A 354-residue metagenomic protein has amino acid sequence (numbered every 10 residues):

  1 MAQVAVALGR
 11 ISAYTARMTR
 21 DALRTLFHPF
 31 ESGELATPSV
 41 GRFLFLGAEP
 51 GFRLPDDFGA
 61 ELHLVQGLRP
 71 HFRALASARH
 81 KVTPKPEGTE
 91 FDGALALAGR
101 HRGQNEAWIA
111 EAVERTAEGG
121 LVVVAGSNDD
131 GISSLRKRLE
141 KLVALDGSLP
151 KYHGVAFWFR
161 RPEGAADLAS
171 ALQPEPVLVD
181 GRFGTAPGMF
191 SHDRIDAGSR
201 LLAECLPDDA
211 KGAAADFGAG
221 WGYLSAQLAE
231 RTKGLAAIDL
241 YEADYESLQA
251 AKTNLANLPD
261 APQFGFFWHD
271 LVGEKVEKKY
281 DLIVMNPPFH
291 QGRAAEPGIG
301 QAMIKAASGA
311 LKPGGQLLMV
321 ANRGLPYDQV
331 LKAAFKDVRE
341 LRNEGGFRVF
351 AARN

Functional and structural regions predicted by a protein language model:
R20-A78, A197-M285: Conserved SAM/SAH cofactor-binding pocket of Class I
A94-G103, F217-W221, Y280-R293: Conserved proline-anchored active-site loop of SAM-dependent methyltransferases that bridges a beta-strand
Q104-L178: N-terminal auxiliary segments of SAM/dcSAM-dependent transferases
E106-E118, G300-P313: A short glycine-rich, Lys/Arg-flanked "PGG" loop and its adjoining helix->strand segment in the class I
G120, A236, G315: Glycine-centered, small-residue-biased loops immediately flanking beta-strands in adenine/cofactor-binding cores
A144-H153, A186, D337-G345: Conserved S-adenosyl-L-methionine
P150-A213: SAM-dependent Rossmann-like transferase core, predominantly class I methyltransferases with a strong bias toward
